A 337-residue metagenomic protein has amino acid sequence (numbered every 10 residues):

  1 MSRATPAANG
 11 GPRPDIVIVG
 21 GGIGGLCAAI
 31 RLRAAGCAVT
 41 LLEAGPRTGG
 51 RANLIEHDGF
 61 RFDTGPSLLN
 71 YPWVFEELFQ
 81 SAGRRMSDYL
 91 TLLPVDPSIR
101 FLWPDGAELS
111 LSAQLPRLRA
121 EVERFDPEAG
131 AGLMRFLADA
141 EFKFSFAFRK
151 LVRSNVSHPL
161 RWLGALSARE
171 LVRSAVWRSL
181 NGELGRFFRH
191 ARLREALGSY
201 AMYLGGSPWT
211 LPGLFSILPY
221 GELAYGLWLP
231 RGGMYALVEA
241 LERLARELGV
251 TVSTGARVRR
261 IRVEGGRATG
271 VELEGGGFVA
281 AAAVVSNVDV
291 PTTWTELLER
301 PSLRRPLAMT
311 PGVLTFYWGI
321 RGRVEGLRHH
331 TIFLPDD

Functional and structural regions predicted by a protein language model:
M1-P14: A short, basic/flexible loop-to-alpha-helix module at the beginning of a structural domain
P14-L41: N-terminal Rossmann-like FAD-binding beta1-loop-alpha1 element of flavoenzymes
R33-H57: Glycine-rich FAD pyrophosphate-binding loop
I55-E56, F62-P97: N-terminal FAD cofactor-binding segment of flavoenzymes
L102-L211: Rossmann-like flavin
I217-L273: Helical element adjacent to the flavin cofactor pocket in flavoenzyme catalytic cores
R257-D337: Mid-domain catalytic core of redox enzymes that form a hydrophobic substrate pocket/lid adjacent to a catalytic redox
